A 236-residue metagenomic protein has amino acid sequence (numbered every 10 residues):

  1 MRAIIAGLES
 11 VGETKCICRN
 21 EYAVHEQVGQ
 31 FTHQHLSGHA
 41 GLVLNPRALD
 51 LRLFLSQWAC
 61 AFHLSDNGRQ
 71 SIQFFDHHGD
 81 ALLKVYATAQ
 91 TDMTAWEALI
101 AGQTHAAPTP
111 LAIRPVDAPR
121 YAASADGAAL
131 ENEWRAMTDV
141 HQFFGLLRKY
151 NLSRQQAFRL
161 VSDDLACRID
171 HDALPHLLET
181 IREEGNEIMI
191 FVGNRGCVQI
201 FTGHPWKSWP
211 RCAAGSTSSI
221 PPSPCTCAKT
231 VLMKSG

Functional and structural regions predicted by a protein language model:
M1-G68: An N-terminus-focused feature that recognizes amino-terminal "leader" regions
R2-Y22, E97-L111, P115, A157 (+2 more regions): Positively charged
T14-C16, W58-H63, S71-D76, I181 (+2 more regions): Short, structured motif recognition centered on aromatic/hydrophobic residues
V24, G79-K84, V198-Q199: Short loop/beta submotifs within extracellular cysteine-rich repeat domains
F31-Q34, A87-D92, H204-S208, V231-M233: A short, sequence-level motif marking secondary-structure junctions
D50-F144: Hydrophobic, ordered structural segments
F143-A214, S218-S219: Long, positively charged binding patches that form subdomain-scale interaction surfaces for polyanionic ligands
P222-G236: C-terminal structured domains
